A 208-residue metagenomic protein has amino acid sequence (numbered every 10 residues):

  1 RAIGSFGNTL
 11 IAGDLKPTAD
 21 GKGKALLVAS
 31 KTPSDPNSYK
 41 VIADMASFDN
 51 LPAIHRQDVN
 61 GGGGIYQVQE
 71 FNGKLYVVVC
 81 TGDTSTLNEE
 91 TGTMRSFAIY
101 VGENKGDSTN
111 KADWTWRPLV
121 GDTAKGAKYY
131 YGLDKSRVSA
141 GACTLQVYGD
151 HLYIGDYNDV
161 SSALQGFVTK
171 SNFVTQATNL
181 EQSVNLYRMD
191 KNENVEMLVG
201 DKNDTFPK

Functional and structural regions predicted by a protein language model:
R1-T9, L15-K74, C80-C143, V147-H151 (+1 more regions): Trp- and S/T/G-rich repeat-edge/linker motifs of beta-rich repeat architectures
